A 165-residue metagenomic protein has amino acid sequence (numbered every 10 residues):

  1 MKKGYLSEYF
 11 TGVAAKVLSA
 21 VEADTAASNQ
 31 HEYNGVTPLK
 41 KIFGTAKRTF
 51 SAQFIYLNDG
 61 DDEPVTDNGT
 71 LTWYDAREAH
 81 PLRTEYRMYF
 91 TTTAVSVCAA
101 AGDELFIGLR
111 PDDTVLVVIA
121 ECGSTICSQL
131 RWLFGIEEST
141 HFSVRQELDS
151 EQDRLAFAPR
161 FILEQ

Functional and structural regions predicted by a protein language model:
M1-Q129: Acidic, low-complexity intrinsically disordered regions
P111-Q165: Mixed-charge (acidic/basic) macromolecular-recognition segments
